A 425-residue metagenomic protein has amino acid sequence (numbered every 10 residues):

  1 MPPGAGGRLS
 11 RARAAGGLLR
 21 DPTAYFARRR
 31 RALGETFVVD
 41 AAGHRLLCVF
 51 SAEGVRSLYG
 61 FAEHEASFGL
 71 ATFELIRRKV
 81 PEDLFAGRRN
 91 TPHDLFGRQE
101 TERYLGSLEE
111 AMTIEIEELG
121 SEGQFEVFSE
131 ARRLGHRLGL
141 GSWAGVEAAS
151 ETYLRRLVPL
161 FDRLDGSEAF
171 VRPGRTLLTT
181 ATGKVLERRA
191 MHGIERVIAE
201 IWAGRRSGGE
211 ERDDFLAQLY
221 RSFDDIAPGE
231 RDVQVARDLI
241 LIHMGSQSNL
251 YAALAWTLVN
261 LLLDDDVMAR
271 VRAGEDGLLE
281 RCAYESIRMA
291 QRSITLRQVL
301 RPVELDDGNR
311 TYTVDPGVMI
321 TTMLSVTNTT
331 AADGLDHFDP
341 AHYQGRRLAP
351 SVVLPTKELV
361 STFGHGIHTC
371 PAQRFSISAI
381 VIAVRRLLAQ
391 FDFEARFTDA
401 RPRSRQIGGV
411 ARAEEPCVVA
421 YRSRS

Functional and structural regions predicted by a protein language model:
M1-L75, L359: N-terminal membrane-proximal hinge/A-helix region immediately C-terminal to the signal-anchor transmembrane segment
A15-R28, E275-Y312: Conserved cytochrome P450 K-helix E-x-x-R motif and the immediately C-terminal K′/meander segment
A41-R45, R103, L119-G141, T152 (+2 more regions): Cytochrome P450
C48, A52, A71-M112, A148-T152: Cytochrome P450
L160-P228, L324: Cytochrome P450 catalytic core segment centered on helix I
D238, Q247-R272, P371-F391: Cytochrome P450 catalytic-core helices
T322-S351: Conserved cytochrome P450 K-helix/beta-meander segment immediately N-terminal to the heme-binding cysteine loop
G345-R385, Q390-R396, R403-V410: Cytochrome P450 heme-thiolate "Cys pocket" and heme-binding signature region
